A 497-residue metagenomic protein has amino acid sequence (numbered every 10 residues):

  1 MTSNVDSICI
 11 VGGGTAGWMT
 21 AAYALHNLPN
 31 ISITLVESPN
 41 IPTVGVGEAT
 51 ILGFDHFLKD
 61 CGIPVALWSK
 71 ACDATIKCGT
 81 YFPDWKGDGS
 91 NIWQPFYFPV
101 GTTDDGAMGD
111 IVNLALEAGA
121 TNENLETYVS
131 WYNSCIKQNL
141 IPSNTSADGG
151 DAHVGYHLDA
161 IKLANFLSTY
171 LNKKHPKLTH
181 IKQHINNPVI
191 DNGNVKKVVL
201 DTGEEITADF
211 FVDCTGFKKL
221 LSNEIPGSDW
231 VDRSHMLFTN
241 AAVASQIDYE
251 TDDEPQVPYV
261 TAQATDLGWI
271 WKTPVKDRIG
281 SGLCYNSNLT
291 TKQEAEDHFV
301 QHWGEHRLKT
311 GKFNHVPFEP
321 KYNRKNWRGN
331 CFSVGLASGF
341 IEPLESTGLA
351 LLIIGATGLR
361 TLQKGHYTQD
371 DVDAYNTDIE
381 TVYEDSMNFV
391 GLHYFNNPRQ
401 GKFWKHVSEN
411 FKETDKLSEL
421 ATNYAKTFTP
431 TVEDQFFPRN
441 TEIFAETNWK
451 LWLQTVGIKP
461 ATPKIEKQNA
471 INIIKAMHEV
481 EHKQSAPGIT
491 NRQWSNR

Functional and structural regions predicted by a protein language model:
D6-I31: N-terminal Rossmann-like FAD-binding beta1-loop-alpha1 element of flavoenzymes
L25-V46: Glycine-rich FAD pyrophosphate-binding loop
V46-I136: Dinucleotide-binding Rossmann-like beta1-alpha1 core, especially the glycine-rich loop that anchors the ADP
I76, T361-R497: Long, low-complexity C-terminal extensions of enzymes
I76-L116, Q256-K292, V300: Extended catalytic-interface subdomain
D148-A295, A356: Predominantly flavin-linked oxidoreductase catalytic cores and closely associated redox partners
A264-P317, G339-A350, G365-T368: Conserved FAD/dinucleotide-binding core of flavoprotein oxidoreductases
K321-D385: Conserved mid-domain beta->alpha element of the FAD-binding
